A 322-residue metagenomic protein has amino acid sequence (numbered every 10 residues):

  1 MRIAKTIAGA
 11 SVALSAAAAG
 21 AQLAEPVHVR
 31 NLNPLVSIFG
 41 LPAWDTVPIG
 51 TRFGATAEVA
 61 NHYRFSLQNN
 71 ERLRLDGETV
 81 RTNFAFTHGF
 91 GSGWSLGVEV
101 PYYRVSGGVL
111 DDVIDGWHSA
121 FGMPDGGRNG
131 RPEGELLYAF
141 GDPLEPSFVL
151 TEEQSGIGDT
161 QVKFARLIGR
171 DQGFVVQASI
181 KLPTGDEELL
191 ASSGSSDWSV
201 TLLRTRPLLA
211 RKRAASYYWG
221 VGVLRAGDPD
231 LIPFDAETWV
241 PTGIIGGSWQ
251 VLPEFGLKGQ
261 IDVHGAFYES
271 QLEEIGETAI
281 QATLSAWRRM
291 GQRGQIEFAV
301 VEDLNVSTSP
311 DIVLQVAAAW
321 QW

Functional and structural regions predicted by a protein language model:
M1-A8: Bacterial N-terminal signal peptides that target proteins for export
G9-A13, L32-N33: Short N-terminal leader segment in a subset of presequences, especially plant chloroplast and some mitochondrial
A13-G20: N-terminal signal peptide c-region/cleavage motif recognized by signal peptidases
A21-A191, S195-G227, I232, T238-Q321: Transmembrane beta-barrel domains of Gram-negative outer membranes and organellar outer membranes
